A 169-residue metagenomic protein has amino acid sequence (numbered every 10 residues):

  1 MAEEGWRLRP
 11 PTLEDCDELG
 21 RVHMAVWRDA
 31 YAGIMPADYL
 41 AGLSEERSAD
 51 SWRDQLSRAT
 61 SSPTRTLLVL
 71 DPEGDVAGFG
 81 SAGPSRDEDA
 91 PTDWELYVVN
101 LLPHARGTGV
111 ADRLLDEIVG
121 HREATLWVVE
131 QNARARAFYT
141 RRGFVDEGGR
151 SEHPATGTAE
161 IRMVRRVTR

Functional and structural regions predicted by a protein language model:
A2, E160-R169: Terminal substrate-recognition subdomain of acyl/acetyltransferases
W6, P10-E14, R21-I34, D38-R106 (+2 more regions): Acetyl-CoA-dependent GNAT
M35, L96, V128, R134 (+1 more regions): A conserved catalytic-core signature of glycosyltransferases
E46, D87, W127, E152-A155: Acidic pyrophosphate-coordinating catalytic loop
A49, R53, W127, R141-R142 (+1 more regions): Secondary-structure boundary/capping motif
T108, D112-R113, Q131-T158: Conserved active-site alpha-helix within GNAT-family acetyltransferase domains
G120-Q131: Conserved GNAT acetyl-CoA-binding A-motif
